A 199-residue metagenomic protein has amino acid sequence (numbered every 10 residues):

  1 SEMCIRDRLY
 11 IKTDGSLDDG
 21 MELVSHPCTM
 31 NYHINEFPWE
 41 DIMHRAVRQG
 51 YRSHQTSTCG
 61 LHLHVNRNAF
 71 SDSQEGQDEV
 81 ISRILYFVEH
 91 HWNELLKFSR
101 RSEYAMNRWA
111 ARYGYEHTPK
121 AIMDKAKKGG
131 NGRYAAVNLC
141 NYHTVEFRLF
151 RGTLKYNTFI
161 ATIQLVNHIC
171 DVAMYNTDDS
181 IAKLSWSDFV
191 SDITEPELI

Functional and structural regions predicted by a protein language model:
E2-I5: Short, small-residue-biased leader/transition segments that mark boundaries at the very start of proteins
L9-H54: Long, hydrophobic/aromatic-enriched structural stretches that serve as scaffold segments
G20, E75-R151: Aromatic/basic-lined ligand-recognition segments that form π-stacking hydrophobic pockets flanked by Lys/Arg to engage
G20-E22, H54-F70, T144-R148: Histidine-centered divalent-metal-coordination microenvironment in nucleic-acid enzymes
N31-M43, N68-S99, K155-C170: Helical (often loop-to-helix) elements that flank the catalytic cores of nucleotide-handling enzymes
H54, N93-N107, D171-L198: Flexible helix-coil linker/hinge segments at domain or subdomain boundaries
H64-S71, F189-E195: Short, conserved secondary-structure transition motifs
H143-I181: Beta-strand-rich recognition/accessory modules
